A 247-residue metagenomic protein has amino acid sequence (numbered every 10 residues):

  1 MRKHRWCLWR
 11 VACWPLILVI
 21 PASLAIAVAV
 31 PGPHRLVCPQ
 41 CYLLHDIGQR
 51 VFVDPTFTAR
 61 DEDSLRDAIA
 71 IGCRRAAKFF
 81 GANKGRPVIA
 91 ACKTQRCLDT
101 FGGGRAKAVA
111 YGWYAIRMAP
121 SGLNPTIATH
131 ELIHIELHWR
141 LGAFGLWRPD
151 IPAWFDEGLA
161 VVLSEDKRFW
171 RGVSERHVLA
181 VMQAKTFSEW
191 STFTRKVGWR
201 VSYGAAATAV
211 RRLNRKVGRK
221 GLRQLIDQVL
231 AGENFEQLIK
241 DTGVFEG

Functional and structural regions predicted by a protein language model:
M1-W9, W14-I17, P21-V30, R35 (+6 more regions): Beta/coil-rich, acidic/histidine-enriched accessory regions frequently appended to metallopeptidases
Q40-R50, T100-V109, Q183: Short alpha-helical hairpin
L44-E62, W113-I116: Acidic/histidine-rich, surface-exposed loop or edge segments in extracytoplasmic proteins
F57-A59, Q95-C97, G122-N124, G142-A143 (+1 more regions): Solvent-exposed loop/turn segments at secondary-structure junctions within structured extracellular/periplasmic domains
D61-G112, S121: Auxiliary, metal-adjacent structural segments of Zn-dependent hydrolase domains
G112-T129, A143-P152: Short pre-active-site segment immediately N-terminal to the catalytic Zn-binding motif
I127, G145-G247: Acidic/His/Gly-enriched intrinsically disordered linker/tail segments that often contain short helix/coil "MoRF-like"
L132-L141, S164: Active-site-flanking alpha-helical
